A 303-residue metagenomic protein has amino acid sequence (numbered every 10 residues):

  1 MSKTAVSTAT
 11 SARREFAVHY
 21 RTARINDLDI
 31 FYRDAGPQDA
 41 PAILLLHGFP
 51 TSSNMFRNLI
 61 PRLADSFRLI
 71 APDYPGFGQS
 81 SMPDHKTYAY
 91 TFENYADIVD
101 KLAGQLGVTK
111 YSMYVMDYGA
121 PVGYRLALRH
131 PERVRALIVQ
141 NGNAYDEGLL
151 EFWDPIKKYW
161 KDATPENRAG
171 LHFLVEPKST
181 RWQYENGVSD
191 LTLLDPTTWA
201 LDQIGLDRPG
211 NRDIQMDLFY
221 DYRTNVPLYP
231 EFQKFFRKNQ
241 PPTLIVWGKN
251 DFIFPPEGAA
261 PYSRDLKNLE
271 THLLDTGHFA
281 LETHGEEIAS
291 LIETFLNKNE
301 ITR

Functional and structural regions predicted by a protein language model:
K3-I30, A35-A42, I70, F77-Y114 (+4 more regions): Flexible "cap/lid" subdomain of the alpha/beta-hydrolase fold that forms the substrate-access gate
L45-G48, A71: Structural cue for short, hydrophobic secondary-structure segments
G48, P255, T283-H284: Active-site helix-initiating loop/hinge in glycosyltransferases
G48-T51, D117: Active-site glycine-rich loops that stabilize anionic/oxyanionic intermediates across multiple enzyme folds
P50, P75-G78, A144, G277-A280: Alpha/beta-hydrolase active-site loop signature
P50-N58, L69: Serine-hydrolase catalytic-loop signature spanning alpha/beta hydrolases and amidase-signature enzymes
N58-F67, Q105: A short, Lys/Arg-enriched amphipathic alpha-helix followed by its capping loop at the start of a domain
G277-A289: Catalytic histidine-centered segment of alpha/beta-hydrolase-like enzymes
